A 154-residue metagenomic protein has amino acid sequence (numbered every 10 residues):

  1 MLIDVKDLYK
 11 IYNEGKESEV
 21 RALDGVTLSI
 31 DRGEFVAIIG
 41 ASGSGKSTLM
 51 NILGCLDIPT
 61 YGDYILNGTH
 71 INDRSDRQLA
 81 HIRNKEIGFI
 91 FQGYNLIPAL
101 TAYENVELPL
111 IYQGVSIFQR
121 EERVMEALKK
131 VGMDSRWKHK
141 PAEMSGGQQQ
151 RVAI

Functional and structural regions predicted by a protein language model:
M1-I154: ABC family nucleotide-binding domain
